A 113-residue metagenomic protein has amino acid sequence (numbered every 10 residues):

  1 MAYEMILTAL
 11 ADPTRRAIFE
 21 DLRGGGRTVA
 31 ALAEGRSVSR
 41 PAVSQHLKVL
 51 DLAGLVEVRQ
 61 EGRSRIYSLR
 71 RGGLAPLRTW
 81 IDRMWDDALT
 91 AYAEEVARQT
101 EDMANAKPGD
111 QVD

Functional and structural regions predicted by a protein language model:
M1-M5, D21-A31, G35, R40 (+3 more regions): C-terminal regulatory/oligomerization modules of transcriptional regulators
T8: Arg/Lys-rich, positively charged N-terminal/basic patches that mediate binding to nucleic acids
R16-I18: Pre-recognition alpha-helix immediately N-terminal to the DNA-recognition helix within helix-turn-helix or winged-helix
Q60-I66: Short, Lys/Arg-rich nucleic-acid/phosphate-binding segment
